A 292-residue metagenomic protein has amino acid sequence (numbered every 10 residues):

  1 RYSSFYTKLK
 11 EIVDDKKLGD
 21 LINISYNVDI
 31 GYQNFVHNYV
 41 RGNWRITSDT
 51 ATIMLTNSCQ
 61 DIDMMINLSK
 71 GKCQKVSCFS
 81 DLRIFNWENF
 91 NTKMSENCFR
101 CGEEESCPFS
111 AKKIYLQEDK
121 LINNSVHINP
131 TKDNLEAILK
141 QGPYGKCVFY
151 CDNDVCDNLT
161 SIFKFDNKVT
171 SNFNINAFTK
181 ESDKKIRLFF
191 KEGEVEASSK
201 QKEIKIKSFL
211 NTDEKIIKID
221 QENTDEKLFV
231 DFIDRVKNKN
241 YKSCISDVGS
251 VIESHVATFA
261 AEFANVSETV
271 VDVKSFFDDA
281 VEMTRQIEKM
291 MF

Functional and structural regions predicted by a protein language model:
R1-K146, E268: Predominantly a Rossmann-like dinucleotide-binding segment in NAD(P)-dependent oxidoreductases
S3, T56, D152, N223-E226: Conserved phosphate-coordination/catalytic loops
V13, V28, Q33, G42-W44 (+8 more regions): Generic structural signal for short, flexible, solvent-exposed coil/loop and linker residues
D20-I30, L121-S125, C147-D152, L188-A197 (+1 more regions): Phosphate-binding glycine-rich loops and adjacent basic patches that engage nucleotide phosphates, nucleic-acid
S80-F85, V148-C151, N176, G249: Short, solvent-exposed loop/turn elements at beta->coil junctions and helix N-caps that rim active or binding pockets
I128-I175: Alpha/beta-hydrolase fold catalytic core
V155-F292: C-terminal helical cap and adjacent loop that interface with cofactors, partners, or active-site loops
